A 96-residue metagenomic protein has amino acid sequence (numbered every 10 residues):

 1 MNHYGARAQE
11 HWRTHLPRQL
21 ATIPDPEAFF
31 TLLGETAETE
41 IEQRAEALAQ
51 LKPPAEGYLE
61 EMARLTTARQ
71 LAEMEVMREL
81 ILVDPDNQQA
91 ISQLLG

Functional and structural regions predicted by a protein language model:
M1-G96: Extended, charged helical/alpha-beta scaffold domains that provide interaction surfaces
